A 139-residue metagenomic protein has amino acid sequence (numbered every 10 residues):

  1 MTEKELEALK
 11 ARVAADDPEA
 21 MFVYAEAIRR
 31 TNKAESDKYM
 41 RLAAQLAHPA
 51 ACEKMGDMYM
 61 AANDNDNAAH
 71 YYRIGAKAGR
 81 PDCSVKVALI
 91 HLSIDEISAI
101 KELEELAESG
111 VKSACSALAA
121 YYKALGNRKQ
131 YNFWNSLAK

Functional and structural regions predicted by a protein language model:
T2, K33, N65, E96-I97 (+1 more regions): TPR-repeat structural position
A15-D17, T31-N32, L46-H48, A78-P81 (+2 more regions): Short helix-capping/linker turns of helical repeat alpha-solenoids
G75-G79, E105-S116, K123-K139: TPR/TPR-like (Sel1-like) alpha-helical repeat modules
